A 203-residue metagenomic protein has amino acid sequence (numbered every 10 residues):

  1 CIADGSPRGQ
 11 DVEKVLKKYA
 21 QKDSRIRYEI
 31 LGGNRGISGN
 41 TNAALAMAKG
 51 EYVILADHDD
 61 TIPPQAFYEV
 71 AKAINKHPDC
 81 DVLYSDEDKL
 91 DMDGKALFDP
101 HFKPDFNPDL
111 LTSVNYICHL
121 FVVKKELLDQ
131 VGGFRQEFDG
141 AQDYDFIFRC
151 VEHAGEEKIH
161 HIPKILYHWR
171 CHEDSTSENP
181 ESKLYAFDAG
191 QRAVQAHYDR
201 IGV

Functional and structural regions predicted by a protein language model:
C1-I30: Acidic donor-binding segment of Leloir-type glycosyltransferases
L31-A48: Glycine-rich, basic loop-to-helix element that forms the pyrophosphate-binding segment of sugar-nucleotide handling
S38, A46, L90, A96-L127 (+1 more regions): A recurrent flexible, glycine/aromatic-enriched loop bordering the glycosyltransferase active site that acts as
V53: Short aromatic/hydrophobic "clamp" motif used to bind/position activated sugar donors
D57-T61, D86: The conserved acidic donor/metal-binding loop of glycosyltransferases
T61, E156, H160-E181: Active-site donor/metal-binding and catalytic loop motifs of nucleotide-sugar-dependent glycosylation enzymes
Q65-L97, C171-H172: Conserved donor NDP-sugar-binding/catalytic core segment of glycosyltransferases
L127-Q130, E137-I165, V194: A short, conserved alpha-helix in the catalytic core of glycosyltransferases
